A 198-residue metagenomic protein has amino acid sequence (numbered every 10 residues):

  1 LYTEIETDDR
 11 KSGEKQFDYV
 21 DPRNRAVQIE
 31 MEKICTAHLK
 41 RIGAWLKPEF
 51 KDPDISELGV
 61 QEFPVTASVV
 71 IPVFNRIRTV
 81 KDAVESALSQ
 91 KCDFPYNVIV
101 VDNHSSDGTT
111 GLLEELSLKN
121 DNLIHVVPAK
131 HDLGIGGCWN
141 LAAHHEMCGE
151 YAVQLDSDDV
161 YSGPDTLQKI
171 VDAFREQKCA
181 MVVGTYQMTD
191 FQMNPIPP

Functional and structural regions predicted by a protein language model:
Y2-T66: Non-catalytic membrane-proximal stalk/linker segments that position and tether the catalytic domains
I71-D82, H104: Active-site beta-to-alpha loop of glycosyltransferases that engages the nucleotide-sugar donor
E85-P95: Short, acidic, metal-binding catalytic loop of nucleotide-sugar glycosyltransferases
S86, D102-G111, H131: A conserved acidic beta->alpha catalytic loop
P95-H104, V127-A129, D156: Short beta-strand/loop segment that forms part of the nucleotide-sugar
A129-M147: Glycine-rich, basic loop-to-helix element that forms the pyrophosphate-binding segment of sugar-nucleotide handling
A152: Short aromatic/hydrophobic "clamp" motif used to bind/position activated sugar donors
P164-P197: Conserved donor NDP-sugar-binding/catalytic core segment of glycosyltransferases
